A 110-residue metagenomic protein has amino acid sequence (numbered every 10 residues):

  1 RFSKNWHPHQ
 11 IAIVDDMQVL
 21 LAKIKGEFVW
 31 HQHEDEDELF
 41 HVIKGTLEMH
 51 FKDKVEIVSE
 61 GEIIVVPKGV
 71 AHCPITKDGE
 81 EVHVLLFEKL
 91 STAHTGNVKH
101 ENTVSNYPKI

Functional and structural regions predicted by a protein language model:
R1-L20, V29, K99-I110: A short, N-terminal "cap"/entry segment at the start of jelly-roll beta-barrel domains of the cupin/DSBH fold
H7, M17, G26, K54 (+3 more regions): A generic "binding-loop/recognition-motif" signal
Q10-A12, A22, V29-E34, F51 (+1 more regions): Short histidine-centered beta-strand/loop micro-motifs that create catalytic or ligand/metal-coordination sites
A12, C73-I110: Double-stranded beta-helix
I13-D15, E34-E36, I43, K68 (+1 more regions): Short loop/turn positions at the edges of beta-strands in beta-sheet-rich folds
V19, D37, E81-V82: Structural motif
K23-I24, H33-F51, F87-K89: Short, conserved beta-strand element in jelly-roll/cupin
K52-G69: Short acidic-glycine-tyrosine-enriched beta hairpin
